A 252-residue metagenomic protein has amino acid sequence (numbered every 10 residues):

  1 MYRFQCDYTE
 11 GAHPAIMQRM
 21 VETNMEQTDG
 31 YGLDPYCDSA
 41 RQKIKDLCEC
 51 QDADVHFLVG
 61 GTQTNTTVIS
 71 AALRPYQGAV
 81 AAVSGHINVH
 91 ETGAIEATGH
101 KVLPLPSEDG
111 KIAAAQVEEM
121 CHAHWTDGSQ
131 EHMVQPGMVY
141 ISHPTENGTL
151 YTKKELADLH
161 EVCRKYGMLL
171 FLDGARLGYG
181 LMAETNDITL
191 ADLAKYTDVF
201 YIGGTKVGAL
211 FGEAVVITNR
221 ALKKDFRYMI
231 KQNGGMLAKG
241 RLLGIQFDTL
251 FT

Functional and structural regions predicted by a protein language model:
R3-C6, V55-V59, A81-A82, I141 (+3 more regions): General beta-strand structural signal in soluble alpha/beta enzymes
H13-G61, V83-N88, A94: Conserved N-terminal alpha-helix of the aminotransferase class I/II PLP-enzyme fold
D54-L73, L103-G110: Conserved core of the PLP fold type I
A71-V89, E118: Conserved PLP-anchoring active-site segment centered on the Schiff-base-forming lysine
G99-P144, Y151-D158: PLP-dependent aminotransferase-class I/II
Q135, L150, T189-T252: Active-site C-terminal subdomain of aminotransferase-like
Y151-A183: Catalytic PLP-binding core of fold-type I/II PLP enzymes
